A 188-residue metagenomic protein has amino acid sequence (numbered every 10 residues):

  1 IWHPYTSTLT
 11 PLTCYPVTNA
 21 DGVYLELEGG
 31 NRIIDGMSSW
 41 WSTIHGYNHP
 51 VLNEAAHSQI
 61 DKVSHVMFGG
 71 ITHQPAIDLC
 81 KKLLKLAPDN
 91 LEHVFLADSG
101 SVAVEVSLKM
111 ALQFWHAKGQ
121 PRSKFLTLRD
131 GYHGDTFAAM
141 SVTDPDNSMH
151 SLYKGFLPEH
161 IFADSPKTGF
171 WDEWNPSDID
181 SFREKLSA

Functional and structural regions predicted by a protein language model:
I1-H93: N-terminal glycine-rich, Lys/His-bearing helix-loop that initiates the first secondary-structure elements of many
K81-A188: PLP-dependent aspartate aminotransferase-fold enzymes
